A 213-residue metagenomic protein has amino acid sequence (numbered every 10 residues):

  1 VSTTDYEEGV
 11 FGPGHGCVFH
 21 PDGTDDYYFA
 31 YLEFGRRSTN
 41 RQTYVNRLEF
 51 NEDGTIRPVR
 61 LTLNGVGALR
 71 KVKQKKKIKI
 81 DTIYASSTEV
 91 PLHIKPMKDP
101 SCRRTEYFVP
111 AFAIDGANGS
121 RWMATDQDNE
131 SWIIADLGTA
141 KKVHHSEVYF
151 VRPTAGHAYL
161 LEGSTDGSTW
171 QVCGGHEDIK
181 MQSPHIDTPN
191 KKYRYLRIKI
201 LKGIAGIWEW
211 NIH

Functional and structural regions predicted by a protein language model:
V1-C17, P58-K77: Surface loop/turn signatures of beta-propeller and other carbohydrate-active proteins
D5-G9, R37-T39, A124-T125, L201: Short Gly/Pro-enriched turn/cap motifs at secondary-structure boundaries
F19, D25-F34, V148: Hydrophobic core segments of beta-strands in well-ordered, beta-rich domains
S38-R41, T154-G156: Short, solvent-exposed loop/turn segments at conserved positions within beta-propeller repeat blades
Y44-E52: Beta-propeller blade signature
E52-V59, S168-Q171: Beta-strand initiation motifs
V66-T139, Y149-A155, G175, N211: Disordered, acidic Ser/Thr/Pro-rich linker "stalks" and the adjacent N-terminal cap of the next globular domain
D115-V172, I179-H213: Aromatic, loop-rich ligand-recognition surfaces of beta-strand-rich domains
